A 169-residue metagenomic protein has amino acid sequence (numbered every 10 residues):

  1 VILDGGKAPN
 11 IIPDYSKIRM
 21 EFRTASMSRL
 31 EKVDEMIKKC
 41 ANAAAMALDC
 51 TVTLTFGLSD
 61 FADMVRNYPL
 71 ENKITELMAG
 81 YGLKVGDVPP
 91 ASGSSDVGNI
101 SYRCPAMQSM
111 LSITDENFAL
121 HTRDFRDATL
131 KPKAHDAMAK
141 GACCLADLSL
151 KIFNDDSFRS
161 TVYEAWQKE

Functional and structural regions predicted by a protein language model:
V1, E21, F56, I74 (+5 more regions): Generic detector of bulky aromatic hydrophobic side chains
V1-M78, P89-G98: Midchain, well-structured core segments that form catalytic/ion-binding scaffolds
K7, K17, K32, K38-K39 (+6 more regions): Context-gated lysine
I37, A41-V52, M78-G82, C104 (+2 more regions): Structural signal for hydrophobic packing residues in well-ordered secondary-structure cores of soluble enzyme domains
G86-C144, L148-D156, S160-E169: Zn-dependent metallopeptidase/amidohydrolase metal-coordination segment
